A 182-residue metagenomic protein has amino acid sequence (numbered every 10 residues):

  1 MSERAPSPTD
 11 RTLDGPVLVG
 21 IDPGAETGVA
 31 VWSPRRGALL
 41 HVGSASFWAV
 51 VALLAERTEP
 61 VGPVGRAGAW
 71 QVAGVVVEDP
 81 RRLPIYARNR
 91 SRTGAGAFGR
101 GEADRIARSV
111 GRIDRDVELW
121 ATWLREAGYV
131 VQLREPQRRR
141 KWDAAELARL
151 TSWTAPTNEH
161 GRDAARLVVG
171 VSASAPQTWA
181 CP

Functional and structural regions predicted by a protein language model:
S2-P182: Phosphate- and other anionic-substrate recognition elements at nucleic-acid/protein interfaces
